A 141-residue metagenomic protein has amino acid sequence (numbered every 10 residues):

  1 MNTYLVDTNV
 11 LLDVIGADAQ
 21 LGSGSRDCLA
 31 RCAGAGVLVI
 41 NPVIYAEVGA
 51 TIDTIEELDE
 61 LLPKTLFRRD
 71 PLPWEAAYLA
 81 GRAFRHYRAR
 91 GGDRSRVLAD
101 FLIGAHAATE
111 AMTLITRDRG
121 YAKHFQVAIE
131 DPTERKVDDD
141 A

Functional and structural regions predicted by a protein language model:
M1-I40, A50-L61, T133, D138-D140: Short, well-structured N-terminal submotif of metal-dependent ribonuclease cores
T3, A30, G104-A141: Acidic, PIN/NYN-like endoribonuclease modules and their adjacent C-terminal/linker elements
T8, P42, A99-F101: Conserved glycosyltransferase catalytic-site signature
L11, Y45, Y121-A122: A generic structural signal for short hydrophobic patches within well-formed alpha-helices
I15-D18, E47, R90-D93: Short, flexible loop segments at the rims of nucleotide/cofactor-binding pockets, characterized by
V39, R68-D70, E130: General small-molecule cofactor/ligand-binding pocket signal
D53-E75: Active-site-proximal, substrate-binding regions of enzyme catalytic domains and RNA-binding/basic surfaces
R68-T113, R117: Active-site neighborhoods of divalent-metal-dependent phosphate/nucleic-acid chemistry enzymes
